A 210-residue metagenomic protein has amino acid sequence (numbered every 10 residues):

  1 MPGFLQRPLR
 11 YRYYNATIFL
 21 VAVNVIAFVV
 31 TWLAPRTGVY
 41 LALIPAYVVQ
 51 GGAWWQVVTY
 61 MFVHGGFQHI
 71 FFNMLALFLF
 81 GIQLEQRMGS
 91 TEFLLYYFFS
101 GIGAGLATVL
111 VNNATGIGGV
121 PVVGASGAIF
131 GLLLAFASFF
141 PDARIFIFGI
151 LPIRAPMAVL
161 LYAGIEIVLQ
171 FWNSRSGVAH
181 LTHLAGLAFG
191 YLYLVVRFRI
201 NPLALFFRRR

Functional and structural regions predicted by a protein language model:
M1-R210: A detector for small-residue-rich transmembrane helices and their helix-helix packing motifs
